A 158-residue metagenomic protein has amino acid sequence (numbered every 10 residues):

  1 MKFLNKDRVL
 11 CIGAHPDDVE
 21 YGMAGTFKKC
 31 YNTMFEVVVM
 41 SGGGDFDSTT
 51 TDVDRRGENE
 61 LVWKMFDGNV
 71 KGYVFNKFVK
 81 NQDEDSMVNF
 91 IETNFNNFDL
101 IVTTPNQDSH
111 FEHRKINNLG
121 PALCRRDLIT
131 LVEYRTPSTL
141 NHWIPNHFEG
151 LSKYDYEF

Functional and structural regions predicted by a protein language model:
M1-P16, E20-E133: Active-site beta-strand->loop->alpha-helix modules in alpha/beta enzyme cores, enriched in Gly/His/Asp(Glu)
G44, V79, S138-L140, D155: Residue-level detector of flexible, active-site-proximal loop/helix-junction positions within diverse enzyme catalytic
K77, H147-E149: Short glycine-enriched, charge-decorated loop/helix-capping segments at active-site entrances that position
L128-P145: Short, flexible loop segments at boundaries between secondary-structure elements
E149-F158: A conserved mid-domain beta-alpha-beta active-site/ligand-binding segment of alpha/beta enzyme cores
